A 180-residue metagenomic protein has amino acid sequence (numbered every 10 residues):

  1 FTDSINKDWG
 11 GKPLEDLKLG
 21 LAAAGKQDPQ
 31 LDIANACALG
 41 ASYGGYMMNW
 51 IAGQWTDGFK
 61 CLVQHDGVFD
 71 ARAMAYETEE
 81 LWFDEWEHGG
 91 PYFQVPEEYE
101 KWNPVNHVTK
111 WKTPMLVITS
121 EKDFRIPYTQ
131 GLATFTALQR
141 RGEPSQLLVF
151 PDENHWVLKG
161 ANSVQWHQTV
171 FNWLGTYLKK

Functional and structural regions predicted by a protein language model:
F1-K180: Active-site-proximal cap/loop segments of hydrolase catalytic domains
